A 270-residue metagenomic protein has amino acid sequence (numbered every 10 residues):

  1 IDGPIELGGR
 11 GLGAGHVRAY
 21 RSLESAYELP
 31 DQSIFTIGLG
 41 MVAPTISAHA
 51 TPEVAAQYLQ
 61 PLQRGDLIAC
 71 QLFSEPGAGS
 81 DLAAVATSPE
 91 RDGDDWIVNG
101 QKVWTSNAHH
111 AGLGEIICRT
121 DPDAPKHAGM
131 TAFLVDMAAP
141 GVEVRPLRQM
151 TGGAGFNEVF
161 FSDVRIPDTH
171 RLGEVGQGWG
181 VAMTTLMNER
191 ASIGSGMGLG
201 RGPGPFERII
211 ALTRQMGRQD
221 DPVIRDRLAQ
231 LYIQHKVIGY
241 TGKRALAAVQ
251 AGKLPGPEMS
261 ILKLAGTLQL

Functional and structural regions predicted by a protein language model:
I1-D66, N107-L113, H235, V249-P257 (+1 more regions): Internal helix-loop-helix
Y20-S25, C118, L134-A139, D163-I166 (+1 more regions): Short Ser/Thr-interspersed hydrophobic loop/turn segments at strand-loop and sheet-helix junctions that line or gate
L62, G77-S80, W104-N107, P122-A124 (+1 more regions): Short Gly/Pro-enriched turn/cap motifs at secondary-structure boundaries
G65-F73, I117: A short, Trp-centered hydrophobic/proline-enriched beta-strand micro-motif
T87-E90: A structural signal for short hydrophobic beta-strand segments in well-ordered beta-sheet cores
N99-R145: A short core secondary-structure module
V142-Y240, P255, S260: Glycine-rich beta->alpha junctions and the first turn(s) of the following alpha-helix
K263-L270: Charged, glycine-rich active-site and insertion segments that engage polyanionic ligands
